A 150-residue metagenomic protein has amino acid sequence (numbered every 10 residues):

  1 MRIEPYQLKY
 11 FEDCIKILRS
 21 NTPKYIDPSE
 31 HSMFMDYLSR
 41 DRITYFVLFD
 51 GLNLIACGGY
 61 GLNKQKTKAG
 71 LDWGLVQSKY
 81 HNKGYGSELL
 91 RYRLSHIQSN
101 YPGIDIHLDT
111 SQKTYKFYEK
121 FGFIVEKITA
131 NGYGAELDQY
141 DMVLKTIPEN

Functional and structural regions predicted by a protein language model:
M1-S32, F49: Short amphipathic alpha-helix that is part of the acyltransferase structural core
D36-R42: Short loop/turn motifs at secondary-structure junctions and domain boundaries
F46, I104, D109-K113, N131-N150: C-terminal "cap" of GNAT-fold acetyltransferases
V47, N53-L62, K68-L75: Conserved beta-strand in the GNAT
N63, Q77, H81, D109-S111: Residue-level recognition of the GNAT/N-acetyltransferase active site
Y80, G84-Y92: Conserved acetyl-CoA pyrophosphate-binding loop and the N-cap/start of the following alpha-helix in GNAT-like
E119-T129: Conserved acetyl-CoA-binding loop of GNAT-fold acetyltransferases
